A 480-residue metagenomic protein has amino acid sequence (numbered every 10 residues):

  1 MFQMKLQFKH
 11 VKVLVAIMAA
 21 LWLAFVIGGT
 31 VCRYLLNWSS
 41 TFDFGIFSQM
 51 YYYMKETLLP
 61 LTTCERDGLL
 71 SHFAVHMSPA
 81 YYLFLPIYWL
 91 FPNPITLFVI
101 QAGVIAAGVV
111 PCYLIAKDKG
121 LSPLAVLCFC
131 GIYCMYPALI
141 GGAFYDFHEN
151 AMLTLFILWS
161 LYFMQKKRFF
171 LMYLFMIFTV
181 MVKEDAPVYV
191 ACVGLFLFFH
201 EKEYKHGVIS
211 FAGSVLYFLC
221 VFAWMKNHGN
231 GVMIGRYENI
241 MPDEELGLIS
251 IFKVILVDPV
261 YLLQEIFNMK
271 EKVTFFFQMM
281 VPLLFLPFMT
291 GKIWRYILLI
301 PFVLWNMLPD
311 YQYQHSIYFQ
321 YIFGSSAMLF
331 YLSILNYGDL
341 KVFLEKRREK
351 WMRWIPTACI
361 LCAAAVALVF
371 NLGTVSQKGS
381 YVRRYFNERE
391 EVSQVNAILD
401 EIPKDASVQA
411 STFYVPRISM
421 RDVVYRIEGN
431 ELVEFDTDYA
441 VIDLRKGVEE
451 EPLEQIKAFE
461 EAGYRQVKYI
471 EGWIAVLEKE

Functional and structural regions predicted by a protein language model:
M1-G29, K117, P123, E203-I209: Start-transfer (signal-anchor) and selected internal transmembrane alpha helices of multi-pass inner/ER membrane
A16-A20, L124, F211-V215, L340-G373: Signature aromatic-anchored transmembrane alpha helix within multi-pass, membrane-resident enzymes that catalyze glycan
G28, I46-H72, P79-A80: Extracytosolic helix-loop segments that constitute the early lumenal/periplasmic catalytic or substrate-binding loops
D43, P60, Y204-F288, W294-L299 (+2 more regions): Membrane-lumen/periplasm interface segments of specific transmembrane helices in polyprenyl phosphate-linked
I95-G120, W159: Transmembrane-helix motifs of polytopic, lipid-linked glycan transferases
P111-L114, I132, A151-M176: Specific aromatic-rich, kink-prone transmembrane helix
V126-M135, M176, V180: Short helix- or helix-capping micro-motifs that position conserved polar/aromatic residues at function-defining sites
Y296-K346: Hydrophobic/aromatic-rich transmembrane helices and adjacent perimembrane loops
